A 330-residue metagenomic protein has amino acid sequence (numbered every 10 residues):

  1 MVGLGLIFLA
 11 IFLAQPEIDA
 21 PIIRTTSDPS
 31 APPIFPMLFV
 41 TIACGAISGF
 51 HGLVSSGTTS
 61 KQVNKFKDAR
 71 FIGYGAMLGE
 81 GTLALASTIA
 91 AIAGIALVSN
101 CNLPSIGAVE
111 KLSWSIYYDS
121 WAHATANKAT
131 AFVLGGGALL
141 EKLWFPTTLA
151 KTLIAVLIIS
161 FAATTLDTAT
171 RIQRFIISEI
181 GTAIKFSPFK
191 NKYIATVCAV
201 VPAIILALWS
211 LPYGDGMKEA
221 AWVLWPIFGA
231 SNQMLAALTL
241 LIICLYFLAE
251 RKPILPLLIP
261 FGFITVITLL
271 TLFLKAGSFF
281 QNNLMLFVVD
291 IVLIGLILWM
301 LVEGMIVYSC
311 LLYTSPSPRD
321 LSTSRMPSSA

Functional and structural regions predicted by a protein language model:
M1-L13, R174-S178, S231-N232, A236-T239 (+1 more regions): Membrane-interface loop-to-helix entry segments
M1-S48: Helix-loop-helix junctions that connect adjacent transmembrane segments in multi-pass membrane transporters
I11-T25, L78-L134, T168, L208-G216: Extracellular/periplasmic helix-exit of transmembrane alpha-helices
F12-D19, A93-L97, W144, T148 (+4 more regions): Transmembrane helix-loop junctions in multi-pass membrane proteins
A31-A43, L112-Y118, W144-F161, T196-V201: Select transmembrane alpha-helical segments in multipass membrane proteins
C44-V63, K128, F132, T147-I180: Membrane-helix boundary/coupling elements in multi-pass transport proteins
G75-T82, P146-I154, A163-L166, E179-G214: Loop-to-transmembrane helix boundary motifs in multi-pass membrane proteins
Y313-D320: Conserved small/polar residues in nucleotide/adenosyl-binding loops
